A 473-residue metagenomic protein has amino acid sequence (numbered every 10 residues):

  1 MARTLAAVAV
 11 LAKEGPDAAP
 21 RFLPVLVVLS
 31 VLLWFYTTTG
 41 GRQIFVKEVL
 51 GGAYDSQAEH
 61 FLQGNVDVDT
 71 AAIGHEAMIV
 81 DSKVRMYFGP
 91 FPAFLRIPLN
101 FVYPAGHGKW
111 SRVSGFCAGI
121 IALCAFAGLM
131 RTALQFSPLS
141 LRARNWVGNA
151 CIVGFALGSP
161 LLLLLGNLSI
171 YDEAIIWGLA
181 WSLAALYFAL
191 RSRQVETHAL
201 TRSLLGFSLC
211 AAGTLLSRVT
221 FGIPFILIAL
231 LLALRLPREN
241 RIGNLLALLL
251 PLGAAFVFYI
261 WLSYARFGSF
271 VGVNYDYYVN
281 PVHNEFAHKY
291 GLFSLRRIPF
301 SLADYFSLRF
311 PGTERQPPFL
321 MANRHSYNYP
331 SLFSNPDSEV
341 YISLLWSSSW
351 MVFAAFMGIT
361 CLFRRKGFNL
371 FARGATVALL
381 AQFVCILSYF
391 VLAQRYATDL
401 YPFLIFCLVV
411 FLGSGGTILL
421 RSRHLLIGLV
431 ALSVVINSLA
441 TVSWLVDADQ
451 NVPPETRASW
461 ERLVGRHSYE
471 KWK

Functional and structural regions predicted by a protein language model:
M1-K473: Membrane-proximal envelope and lipid/glycan-remodeling enzymes
